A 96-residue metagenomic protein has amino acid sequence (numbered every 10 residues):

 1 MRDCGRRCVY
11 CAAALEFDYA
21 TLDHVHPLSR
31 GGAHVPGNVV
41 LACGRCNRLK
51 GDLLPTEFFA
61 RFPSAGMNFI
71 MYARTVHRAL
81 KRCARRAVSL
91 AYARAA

Functional and structural regions predicted by a protein language model:
V9-C11, R45: Short, cysteine/histidine-rich loop/knuckle motifs that typically chelate Zn2+
A12-L41, T56, A60: Histidine-centered nuclease catalytic patch
G37-N38, R45-A96: A detector for short metal-coordination/catalytic motifs
